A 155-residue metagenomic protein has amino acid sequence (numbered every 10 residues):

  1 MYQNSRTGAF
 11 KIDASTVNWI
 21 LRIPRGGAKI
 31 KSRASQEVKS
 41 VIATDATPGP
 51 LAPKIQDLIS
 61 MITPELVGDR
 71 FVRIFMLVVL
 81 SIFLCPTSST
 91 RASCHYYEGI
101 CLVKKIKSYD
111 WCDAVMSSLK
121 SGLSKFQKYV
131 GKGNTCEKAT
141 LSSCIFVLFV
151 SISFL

Functional and structural regions predicted by a protein language model:
M1-A46: A detector of the onset of the first functional module/processed chain
G26, V41, A46-L155: Long, internal protein-protein interaction and assembly surfaces
